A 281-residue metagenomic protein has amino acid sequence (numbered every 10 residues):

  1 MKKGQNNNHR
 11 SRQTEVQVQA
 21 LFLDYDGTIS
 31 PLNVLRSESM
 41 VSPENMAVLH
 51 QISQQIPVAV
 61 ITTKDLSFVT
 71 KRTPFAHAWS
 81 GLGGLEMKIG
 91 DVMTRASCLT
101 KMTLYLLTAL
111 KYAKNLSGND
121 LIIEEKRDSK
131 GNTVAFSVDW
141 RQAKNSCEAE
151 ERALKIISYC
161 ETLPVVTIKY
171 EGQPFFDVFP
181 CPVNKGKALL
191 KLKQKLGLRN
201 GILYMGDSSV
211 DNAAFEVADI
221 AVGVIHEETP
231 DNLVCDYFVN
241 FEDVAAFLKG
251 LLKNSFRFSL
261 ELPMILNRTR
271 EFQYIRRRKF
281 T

Functional and structural regions predicted by a protein language model:
M1-Y25, I29, N33, S37 (+3 more regions): Non-catalytic pre-domain segments flanking phosphatase-related domains
V16, F179, G186-T281: Mg2+-dependent phosphoryl-transfer enzymes with acidic/Ser/Thr/Gly-rich catalytic loops
A20-F22, A78, I202-L203: Hydrophobic "anchor" residues on beta-strands that sit immediately upstream of conserved functional sites
L23-T28, L82-G84, K130, S137-R141: Short loop/turn segments at strand-loop or loop-helix junctions that form parts of catalytic or ligand-binding pockets
T28, L66, V210: Conserved Rossmann-like nucleotide-cofactor binding loop
L32-V34, S39-D128: Active-site phosphate-binding/coordination module
K64, Q173, N184, E242-D243: Short beta->alpha linker loops
Y112, N119-L203, S208-V217: Conserved acidic, metal-coordinating active-site core of Asp-based, Mg2+-dependent phosphoryl-transfer enzymes
